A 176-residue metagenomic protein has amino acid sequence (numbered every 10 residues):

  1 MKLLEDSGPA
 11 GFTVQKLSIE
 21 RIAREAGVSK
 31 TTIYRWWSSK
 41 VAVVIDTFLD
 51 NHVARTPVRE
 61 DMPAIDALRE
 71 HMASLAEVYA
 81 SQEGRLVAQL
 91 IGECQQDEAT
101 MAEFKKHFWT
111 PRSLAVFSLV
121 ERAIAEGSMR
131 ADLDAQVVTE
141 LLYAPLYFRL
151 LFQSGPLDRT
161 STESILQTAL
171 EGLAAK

Functional and structural regions predicted by a protein language model:
M1-E20, R24-E25: Short, amphipathic alpha-helix enriched in basic
L4-T13, Y34-I45: HTH DNA-binding helix-turn interface
I19, F48-R55: Short, basic, alpha-helical segments at the C-terminal edge of helix-turn-helix-like DNA-binding modules
T56-R85: Hydrophobic alpha-helical connector segments
M62, A80-S81, R85-Q89, A99-A125 (+1 more regions): Amphipathic alpha-helical packing segments from all-alpha helical-bundle domains
E70, S74-E77, L114, S118-R122 (+1 more regions): C-terminal peripheral helix-coil segments that are non-catalytic and often amphipathic
A102, K106, T110, I124-T168: Hydrophobic/aromatic-rich alpha-helical bundle segments in the mid-to-C-terminal region
